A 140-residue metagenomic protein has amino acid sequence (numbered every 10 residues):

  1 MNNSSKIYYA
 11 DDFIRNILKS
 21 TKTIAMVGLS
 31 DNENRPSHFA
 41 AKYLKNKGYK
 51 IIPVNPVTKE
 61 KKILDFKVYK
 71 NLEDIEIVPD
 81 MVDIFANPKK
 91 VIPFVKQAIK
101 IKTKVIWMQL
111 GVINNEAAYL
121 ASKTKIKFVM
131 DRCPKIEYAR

Functional and structural regions predicted by a protein language model:
M1-D80, A86, I92-R140: Structural/interface elements that position substrates and couple domains in central-metabolism enzymes
